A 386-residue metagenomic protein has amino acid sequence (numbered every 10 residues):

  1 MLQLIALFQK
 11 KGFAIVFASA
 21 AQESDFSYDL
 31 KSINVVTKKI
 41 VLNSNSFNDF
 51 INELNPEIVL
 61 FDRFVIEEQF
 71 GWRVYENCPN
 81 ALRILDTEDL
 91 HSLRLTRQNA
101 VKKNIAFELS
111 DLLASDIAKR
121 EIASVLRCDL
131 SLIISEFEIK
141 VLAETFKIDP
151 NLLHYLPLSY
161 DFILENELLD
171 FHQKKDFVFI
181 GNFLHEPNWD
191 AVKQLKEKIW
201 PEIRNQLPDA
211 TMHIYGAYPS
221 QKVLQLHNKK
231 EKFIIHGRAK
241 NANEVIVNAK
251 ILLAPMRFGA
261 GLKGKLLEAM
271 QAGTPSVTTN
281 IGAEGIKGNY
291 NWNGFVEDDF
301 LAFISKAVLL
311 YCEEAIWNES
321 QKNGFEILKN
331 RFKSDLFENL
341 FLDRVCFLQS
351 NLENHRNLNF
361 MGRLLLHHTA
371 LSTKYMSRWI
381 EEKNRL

Functional and structural regions predicted by a protein language model:
M1-S27: N-terminal subdomain of nucleotide-sugar transferases
L2, A6, V16-F17, E144 (+2 more regions): Conserved catalytic-core segment of nucleotide-activated headgroup transferases in glycan assembly
P56-E57, D129, V247-G261, T274: Acidic donor-binding loop of glycosyltransferase active sites
Q69-F70, S115-P150, V223: A short, active-site helix/loop in glycosyltransferases that binds the activated sugar's phosphate group
R83-S115, H172, N182: Acceptor-binding helix/loop patch of EC 2.4 sugar-transfer enzymes, predominantly nucleotide-sugar-dependent
K265-E268, P275-T279: Short hydrophobic beta-strand element within catalytic cores of glycosyltransferases and related nucleotide-activated
N293-L301, L309-E314: Conserved acidic donor-binding segment of nucleotide-sugar-dependent glycosyltransferases
N318, N323-L386: C-terminal amphipathic helix plus adjacent low-complexity, charged tail appended to glycosyltransferase catalytic
